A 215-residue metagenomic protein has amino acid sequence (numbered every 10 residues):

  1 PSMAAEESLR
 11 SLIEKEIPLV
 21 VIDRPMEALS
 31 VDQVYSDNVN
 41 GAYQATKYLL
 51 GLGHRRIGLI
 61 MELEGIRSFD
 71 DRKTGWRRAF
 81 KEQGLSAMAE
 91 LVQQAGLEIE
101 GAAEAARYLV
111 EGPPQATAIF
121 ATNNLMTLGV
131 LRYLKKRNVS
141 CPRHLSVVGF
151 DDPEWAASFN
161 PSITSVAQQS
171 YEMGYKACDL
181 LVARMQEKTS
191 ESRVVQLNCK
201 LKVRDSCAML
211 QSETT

Functional and structural regions predicted by a protein language model:
E6-T215: Bacterial carbohydrate/catabolite-sensing allosteric modules
